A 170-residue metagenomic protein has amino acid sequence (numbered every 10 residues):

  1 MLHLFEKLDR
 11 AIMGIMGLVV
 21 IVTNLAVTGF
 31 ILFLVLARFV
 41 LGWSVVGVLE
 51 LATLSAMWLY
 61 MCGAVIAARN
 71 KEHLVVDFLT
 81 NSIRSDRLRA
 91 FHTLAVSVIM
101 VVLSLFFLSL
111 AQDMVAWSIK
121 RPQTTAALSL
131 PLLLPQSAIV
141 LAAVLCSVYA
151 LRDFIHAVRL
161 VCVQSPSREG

Functional and structural regions predicted by a protein language model:
M1-G170: Alpha-helical transmembrane segments and membrane-interface helix-loop junctions in multi-pass membrane proteins
